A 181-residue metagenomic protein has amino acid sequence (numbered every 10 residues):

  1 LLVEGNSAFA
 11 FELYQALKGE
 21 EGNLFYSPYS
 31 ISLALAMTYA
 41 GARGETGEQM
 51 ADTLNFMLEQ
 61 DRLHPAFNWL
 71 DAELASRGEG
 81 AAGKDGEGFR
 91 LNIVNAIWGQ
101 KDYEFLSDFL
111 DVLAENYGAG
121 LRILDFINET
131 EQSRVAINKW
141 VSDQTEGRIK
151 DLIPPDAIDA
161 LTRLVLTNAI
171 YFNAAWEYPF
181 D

Functional and structural regions predicted by a protein language model:
L1-Q49, Q60, G147: Flexible propeptides and autoinhibitory/regulatory segments associated with cysteine proteases
E21, Q60-D181: Non-catalytic, conformational "gating/processing" segments within enzyme and secreted inhibitor domains
M37, T53, A96, Q100: Short acidic/histidine-centered micro-motifs embedded in hydrophobic/aromatic stretches that mark compact functional
M50-L54, F180-D181: Short Gly/aromatic-enriched secondary-structure transition segments
F56-L58: Short, polar/flexible loop-turn hinges at active-site or ligand-entry regions and domain interfaces
